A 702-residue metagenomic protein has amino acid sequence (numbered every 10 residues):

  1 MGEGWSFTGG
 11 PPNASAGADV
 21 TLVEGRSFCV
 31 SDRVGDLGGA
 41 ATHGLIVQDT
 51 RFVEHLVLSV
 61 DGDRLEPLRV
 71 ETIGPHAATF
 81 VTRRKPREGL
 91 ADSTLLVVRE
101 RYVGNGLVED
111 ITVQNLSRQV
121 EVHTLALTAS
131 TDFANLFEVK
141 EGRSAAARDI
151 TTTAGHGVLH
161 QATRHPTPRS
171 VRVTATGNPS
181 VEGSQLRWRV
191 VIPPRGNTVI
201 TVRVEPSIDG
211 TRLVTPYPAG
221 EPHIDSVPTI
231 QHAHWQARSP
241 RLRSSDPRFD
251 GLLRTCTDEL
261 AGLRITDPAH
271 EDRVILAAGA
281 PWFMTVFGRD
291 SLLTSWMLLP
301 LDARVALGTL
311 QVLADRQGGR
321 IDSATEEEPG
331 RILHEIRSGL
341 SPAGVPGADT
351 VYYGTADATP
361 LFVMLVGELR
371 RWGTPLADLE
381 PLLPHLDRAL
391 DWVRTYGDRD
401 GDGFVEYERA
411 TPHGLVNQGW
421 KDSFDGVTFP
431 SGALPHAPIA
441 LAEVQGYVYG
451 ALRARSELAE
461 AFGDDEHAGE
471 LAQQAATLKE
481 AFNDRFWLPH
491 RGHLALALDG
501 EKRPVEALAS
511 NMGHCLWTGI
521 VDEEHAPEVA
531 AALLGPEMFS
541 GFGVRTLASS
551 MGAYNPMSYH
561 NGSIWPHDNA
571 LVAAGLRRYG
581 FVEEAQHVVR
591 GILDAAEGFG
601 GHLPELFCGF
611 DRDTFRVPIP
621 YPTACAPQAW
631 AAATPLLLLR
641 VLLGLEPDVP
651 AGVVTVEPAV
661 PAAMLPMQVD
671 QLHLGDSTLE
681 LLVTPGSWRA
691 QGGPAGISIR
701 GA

Functional and structural regions predicted by a protein language model:
M1-S93, V103-G106, R118, D132-E138 (+5 more regions): An extended acidic
W5, G106-V108, N115-T285, T374-R399 (+6 more regions): Acidic/polar, glycine-enriched structural segments that form the non-catalytic walls/loops of the carbohydrate-binding
E71-L95, V660-L682: Edge strands and adjacent loops of beta-rich recognition modules
R84-P86, P240-V286, Q311-Y353, R399-A440 (+6 more regions): Extended glycan-interaction surfaces of carbohydrate-active proteins
E121-V122, V191-P193, V199, L458-Q473 (+6 more regions): Beta-rich accessory regions
V214-G220, I224-V227, R248-T255, D302-R316 (+7 more regions): Extended, well-ordered alpha-helical scaffold segments
M284-V416, A442-Q445, Y449, S563-A585 (+4 more regions): Aromatic-rich carbohydrate-recognition surfaces in CAZymes
A624-M664: Catalytic cores of secreted or luminal carbohydrate-active enzymes
